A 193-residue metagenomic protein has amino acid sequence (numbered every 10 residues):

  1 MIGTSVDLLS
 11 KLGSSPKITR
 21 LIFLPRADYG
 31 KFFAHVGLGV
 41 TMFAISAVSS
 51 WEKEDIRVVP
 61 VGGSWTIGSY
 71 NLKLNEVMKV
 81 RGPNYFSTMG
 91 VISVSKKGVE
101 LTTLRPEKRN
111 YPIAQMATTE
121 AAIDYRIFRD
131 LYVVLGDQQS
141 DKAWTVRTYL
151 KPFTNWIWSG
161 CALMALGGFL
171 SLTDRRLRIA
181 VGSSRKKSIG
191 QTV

Functional and structural regions predicted by a protein language model:
M1-V193: Solvent-exposed, non-transmembrane regions of integral membrane proteins
